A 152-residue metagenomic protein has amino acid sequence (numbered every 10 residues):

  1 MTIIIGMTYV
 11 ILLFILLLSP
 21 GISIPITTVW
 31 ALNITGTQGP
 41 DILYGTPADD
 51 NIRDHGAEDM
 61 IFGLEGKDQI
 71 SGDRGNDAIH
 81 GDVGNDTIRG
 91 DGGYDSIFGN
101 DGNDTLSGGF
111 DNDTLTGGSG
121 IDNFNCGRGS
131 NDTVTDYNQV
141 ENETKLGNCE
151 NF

Functional and structural regions predicted by a protein language model:
Y9-I22: Bacterial N-terminal signal peptides
P20-T46, N51-R53: Extended, small-residue-rich solenoid/repeat segments and analogous flexible loops that form exposed scaffolds
A31, G56, E65, T135-D136 (+1 more regions): Long alpha-helical scaffolds
G36, G45, D54-H55, G63 (+9 more regions): Glycine-centered beta-turn/loop sites at beta-strand termini
T116-F152: Leucine-rich solenoid repeat scaffolds
